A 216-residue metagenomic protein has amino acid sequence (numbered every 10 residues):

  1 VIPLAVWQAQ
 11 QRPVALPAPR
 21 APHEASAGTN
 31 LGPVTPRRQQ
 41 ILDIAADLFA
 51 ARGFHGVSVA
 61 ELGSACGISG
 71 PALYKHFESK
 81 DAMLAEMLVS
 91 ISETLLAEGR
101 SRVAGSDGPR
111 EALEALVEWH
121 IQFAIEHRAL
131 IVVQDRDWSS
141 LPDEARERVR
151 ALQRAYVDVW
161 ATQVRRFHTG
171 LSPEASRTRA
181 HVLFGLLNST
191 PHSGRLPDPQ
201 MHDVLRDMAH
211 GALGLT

Functional and structural regions predicted by a protein language model:
V1-P36: N-terminal intrinsically disordered/low-complexity leader segments
V1-Q8, E118, P173-G194, Q200-A212: Hydrophobic alpha-helical segments that form the core of small-molecule binding pockets and/or dimer interfaces
T29, M87-E114: Amphipathic alpha-helical linker/stalk segments
R37-Q40, I44-A82, E86: Helix-turn-helix
I41-F49, H120, L187, A209: Short hydrophobic clusters on alpha-helical segments that form packing/core surfaces in small helical domains
F49, L95-L96, E114-V117, V133-Q134 (+1 more regions): Short, structured motif recognition centered on aromatic/hydrophobic residues
L96, D143-H168, R177-H181, D203: Amphipathic alpha-helical packing segments from all-alpha helical-bundle domains
A124-E144, F184: Amphipathic alpha-helical segments used for helix-helix packing
